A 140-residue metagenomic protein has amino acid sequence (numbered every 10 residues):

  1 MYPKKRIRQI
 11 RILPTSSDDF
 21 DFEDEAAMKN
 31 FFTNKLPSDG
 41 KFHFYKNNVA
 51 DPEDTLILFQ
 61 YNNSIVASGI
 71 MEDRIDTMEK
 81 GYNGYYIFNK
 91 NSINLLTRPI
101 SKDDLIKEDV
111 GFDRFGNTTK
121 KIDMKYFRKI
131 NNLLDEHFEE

Functional and structural regions predicted by a protein language model:
M1-F22, N30-K41, M78-E140: Contiguous surface segments at macromolecular interaction interfaces
D21-E23, A67-S68: Short acidic/glycine-rich loop or secondary-structure boundary segments that cap or lie
A27: Carbohydrate-interacting/catalytic domains
N47, D76-M78: Catalytic micro-motifs at enzyme active sites that drive phosphoryl/nucleotidyl and oxygen chemistry
N47-F59: Short coil-to-beta transition motif at edge beta-strands of beta-rich domains
V66-D76: Short beta-strand-centered aromatic/proline hotspots
